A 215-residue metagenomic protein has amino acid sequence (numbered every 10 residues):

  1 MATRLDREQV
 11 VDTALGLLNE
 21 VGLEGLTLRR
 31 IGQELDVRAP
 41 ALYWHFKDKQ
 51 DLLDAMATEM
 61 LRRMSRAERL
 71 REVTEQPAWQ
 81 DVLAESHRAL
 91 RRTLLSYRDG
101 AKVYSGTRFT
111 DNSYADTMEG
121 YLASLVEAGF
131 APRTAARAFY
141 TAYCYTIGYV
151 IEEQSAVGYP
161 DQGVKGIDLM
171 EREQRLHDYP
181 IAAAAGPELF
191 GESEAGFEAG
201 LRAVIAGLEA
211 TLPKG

Functional and structural regions predicted by a protein language model:
M1-L5, S65, R69-V73, H177-P187: N-terminal intrinsically disordered/low-complexity leader segments
Q9, D51, E85, D116 (+4 more regions): Amphipathic alpha-helical interaction segments
Q9, T13, L17-D51, A55: Helix-turn-helix
E59-R63: Short, basic, alpha-helical segments at the C-terminal edge of helix-turn-helix-like DNA-binding modules
R66-D116, P132-A135, F139-A142: Hydrophobic alpha-helical connector segments
E119-A156, P160-G166: A contiguous pocket-lining binding segment that forms or flanks enzyme active sites
S155-G215: C-terminal peripheral helix-coil segments that are non-catalytic and often amphipathic
